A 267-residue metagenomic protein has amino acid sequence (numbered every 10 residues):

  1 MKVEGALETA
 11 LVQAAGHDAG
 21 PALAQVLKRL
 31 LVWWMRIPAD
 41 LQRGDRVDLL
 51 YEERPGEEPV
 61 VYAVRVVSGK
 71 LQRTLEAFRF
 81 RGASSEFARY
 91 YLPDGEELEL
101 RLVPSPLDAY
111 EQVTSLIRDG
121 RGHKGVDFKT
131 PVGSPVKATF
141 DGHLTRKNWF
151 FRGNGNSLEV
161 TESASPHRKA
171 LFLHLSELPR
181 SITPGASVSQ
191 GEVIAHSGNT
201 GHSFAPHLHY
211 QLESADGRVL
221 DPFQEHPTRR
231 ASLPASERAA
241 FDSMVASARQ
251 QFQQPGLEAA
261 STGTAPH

Functional and structural regions predicted by a protein language model:
M1-V66: Cationic-aromatic interfacial patches
L27-D40, K129-V132, H174, L178-T183: Short alpha-helix capping/helix-loop boundary micro-motifs
Q42-R46, H143, A186-E192: Structural motif
Y51, F140, N148, E192 (+2 more regions): Conserved "cap/hinge" positions at secondary-structure junctions
E53-P59, R65, K70-T114, K129 (+3 more regions): Acidic, glycine-rich catalytic/binding loops that coordinate metals and/or anionic ligands
T114, H143-T145, S176, A195-G198: Conserved positions in beta-strands of structured domains
H123-K124, A138-T183, P206-L208: Zn2+-dependent peptidoglycan hydrolase active-site motif and core
S157-V160, V188-G201: Short hydrophobic beta/alpha edge segments that flank linear recognition/processing sites
